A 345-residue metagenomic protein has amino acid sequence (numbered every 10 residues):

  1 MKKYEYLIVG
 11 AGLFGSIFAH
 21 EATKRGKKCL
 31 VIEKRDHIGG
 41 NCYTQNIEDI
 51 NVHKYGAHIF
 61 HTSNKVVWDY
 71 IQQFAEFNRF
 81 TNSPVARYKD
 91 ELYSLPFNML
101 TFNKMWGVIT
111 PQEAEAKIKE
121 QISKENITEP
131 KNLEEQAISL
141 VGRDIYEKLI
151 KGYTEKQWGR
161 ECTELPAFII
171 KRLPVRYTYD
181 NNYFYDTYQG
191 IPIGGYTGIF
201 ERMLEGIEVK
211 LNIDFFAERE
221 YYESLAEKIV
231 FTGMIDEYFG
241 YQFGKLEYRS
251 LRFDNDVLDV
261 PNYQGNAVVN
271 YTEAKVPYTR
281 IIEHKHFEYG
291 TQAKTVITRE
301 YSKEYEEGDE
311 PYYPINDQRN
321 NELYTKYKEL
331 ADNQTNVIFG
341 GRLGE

Functional and structural regions predicted by a protein language model:
K2-F14, L30: Beta1/beta-strand and adjacent pyrophosphate-binding region of the FAD-binding site in flavoprotein oxidoreductases
Y4, G26, I207, L225-E227 (+1 more regions): Short, well-ordered alpha-helix to beta-strand connector turns
G10, T81, V209-F215, G341: Short loop/edge segments at beta-strand edges and connector loops that shape dinucleotide/nucleotide cofactor-binding
H20-E48: Glycine-rich FAD pyrophosphate-binding loop
R25, F215-K326, L330: Mid-domain catalytic core of redox enzymes that form a hydrophobic substrate pocket/lid adjacent to a catalytic redox
E48-S123: Dinucleotide-binding Rossmann-like beta1-alpha1 core, especially the glycine-rich loop that anchors the ADP
K89-P96, L100-K228, T232, F239: Active-site/ligand-binding neighborhood in enzyme catalytic cores
A331-E345: Short FAD-binding loop at a beta-strand-to-alpha-helix junction that anchors the flavin cofactor in diverse
